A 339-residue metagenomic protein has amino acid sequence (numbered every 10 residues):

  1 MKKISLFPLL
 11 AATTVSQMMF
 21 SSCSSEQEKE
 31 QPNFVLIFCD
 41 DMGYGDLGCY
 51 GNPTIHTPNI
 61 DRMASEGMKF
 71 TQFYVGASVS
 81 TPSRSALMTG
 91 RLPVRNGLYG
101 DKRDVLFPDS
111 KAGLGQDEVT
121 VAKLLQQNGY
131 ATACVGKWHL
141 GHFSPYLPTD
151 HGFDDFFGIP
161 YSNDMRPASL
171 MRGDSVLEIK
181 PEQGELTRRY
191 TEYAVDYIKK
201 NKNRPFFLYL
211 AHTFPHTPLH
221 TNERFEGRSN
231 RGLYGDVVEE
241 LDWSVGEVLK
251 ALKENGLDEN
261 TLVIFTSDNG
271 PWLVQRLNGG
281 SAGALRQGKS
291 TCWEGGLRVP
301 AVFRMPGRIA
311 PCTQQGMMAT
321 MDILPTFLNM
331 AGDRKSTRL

Functional and structural regions predicted by a protein language model:
K2-P8, T13-T14, S22-R338: Formylglycine-dependent sulfatase
